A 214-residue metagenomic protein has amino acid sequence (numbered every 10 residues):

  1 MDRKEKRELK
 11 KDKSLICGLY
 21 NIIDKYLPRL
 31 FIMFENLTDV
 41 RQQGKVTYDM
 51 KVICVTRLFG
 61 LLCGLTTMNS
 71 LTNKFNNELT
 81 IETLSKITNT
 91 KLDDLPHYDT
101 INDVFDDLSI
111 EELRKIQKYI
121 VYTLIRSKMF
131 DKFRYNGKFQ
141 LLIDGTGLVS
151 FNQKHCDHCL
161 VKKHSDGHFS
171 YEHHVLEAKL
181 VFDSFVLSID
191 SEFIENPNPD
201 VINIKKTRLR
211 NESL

Functional and structural regions predicted by a protein language model:
M1-P28, L92: Charged, often Cys/His-bearing segments associated with DNA-binding zinc-finger transcription factors
D24-V55, D99-N102, I202: Basic, short loop/linker segments at the boundary and entry of helix-turn-helix/winged-helix-like folds
R41-G44, T56-F59, K128-M129, S165: Short secondary-structure capping/turn segments at boundaries of alpha-helices and beta-strands
V46-Y119, T123-L124, F182: Short, positively charged, Gly/Tyr-enriched micro-motifs that form contact patches at catalytic or ligand/partner
L79, V149, D157, E195-P197: Feature marks short, surface-exposed loop/turn motifs that line or immediately flank catalytic pockets and channel
T90-D99, R134-F139, S170-E172, T207-S213: Glycine-rich, flexible loop segments associated with nucleotide phosphate handling
N102-D183: Active-site-proximal, Lys/Arg-enriched surface segment that forms a nucleic-acid-binding/basic interface patch
H164-L214: Electropositive, glycine- and tryptophan-enriched low-complexity nucleic-acid-binding patches
